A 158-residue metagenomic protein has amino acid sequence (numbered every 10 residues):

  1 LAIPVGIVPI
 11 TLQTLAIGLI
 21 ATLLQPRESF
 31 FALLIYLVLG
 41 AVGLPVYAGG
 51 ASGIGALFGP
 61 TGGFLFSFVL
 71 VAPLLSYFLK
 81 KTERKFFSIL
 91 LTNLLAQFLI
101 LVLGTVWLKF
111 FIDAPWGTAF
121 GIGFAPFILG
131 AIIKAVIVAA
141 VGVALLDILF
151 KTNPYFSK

Functional and structural regions predicted by a protein language model:
L1-F30: Hydrophobic transmembrane alpha-helices
L1-P9, L37-V71: Interfacial aromatic-anchored transmembrane helix boundaries in multi-pass membrane proteins
L15, L19, L34-V38, T61 (+8 more regions): Residue-level signature of the transmembrane alpha-helical core of multi-pass small-molecule transporters
L23-L24, L74-T82, L145-F150: Structural signal for the C-terminal ends of transmembrane alpha-helices and the immediately following loop
R27-E28, G62, S88, T118: Residue-level recognition of membrane-helix boundary sites in multi-pass small-molecule transporters
A32-Y36, L44, V71, L75 (+3 more regions): Alpha-helical transmembrane segments and their lipid-water interface positions in multi-pass membrane proteins
I54-F98, V102: Short helix-perturbing small/polar motifs within transmembrane alpha-helices
R84-S157: Membrane-embedded alpha-helical hairpins and interfacial helices in multi-pass inner-membrane proteins
